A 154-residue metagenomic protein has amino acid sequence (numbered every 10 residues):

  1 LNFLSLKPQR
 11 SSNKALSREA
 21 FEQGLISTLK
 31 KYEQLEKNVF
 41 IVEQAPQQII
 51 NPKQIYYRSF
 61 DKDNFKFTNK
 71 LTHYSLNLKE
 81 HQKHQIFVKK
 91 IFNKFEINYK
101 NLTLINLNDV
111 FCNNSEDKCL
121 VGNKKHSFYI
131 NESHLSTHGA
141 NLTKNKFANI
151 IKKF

Functional and structural regions predicted by a protein language model:
L1-F154: Extracellular glycan-modifying ectodomains
